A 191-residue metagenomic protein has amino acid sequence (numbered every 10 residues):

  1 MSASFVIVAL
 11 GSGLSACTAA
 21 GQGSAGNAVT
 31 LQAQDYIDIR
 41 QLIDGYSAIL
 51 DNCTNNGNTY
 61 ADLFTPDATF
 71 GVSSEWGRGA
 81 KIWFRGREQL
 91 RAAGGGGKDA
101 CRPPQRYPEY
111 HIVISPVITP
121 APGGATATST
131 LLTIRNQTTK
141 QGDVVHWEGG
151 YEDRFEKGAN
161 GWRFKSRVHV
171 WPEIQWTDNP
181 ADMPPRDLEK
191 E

Functional and structural regions predicted by a protein language model:
S2-S15: Bacterial N-terminal signal peptides
T18-N27, P103-E191: A beta-strand edge to alpha-helix "cap/lid" segment located at domain peripheries
A20-D62, P66: Short, low-complexity N-terminal intrinsically disordered segments enriched in polar/charged residues
N56-G57, A61-L131: A solvent-exposed, acidic/Ser-Thr-rich amphipathic alpha-helical stretch
